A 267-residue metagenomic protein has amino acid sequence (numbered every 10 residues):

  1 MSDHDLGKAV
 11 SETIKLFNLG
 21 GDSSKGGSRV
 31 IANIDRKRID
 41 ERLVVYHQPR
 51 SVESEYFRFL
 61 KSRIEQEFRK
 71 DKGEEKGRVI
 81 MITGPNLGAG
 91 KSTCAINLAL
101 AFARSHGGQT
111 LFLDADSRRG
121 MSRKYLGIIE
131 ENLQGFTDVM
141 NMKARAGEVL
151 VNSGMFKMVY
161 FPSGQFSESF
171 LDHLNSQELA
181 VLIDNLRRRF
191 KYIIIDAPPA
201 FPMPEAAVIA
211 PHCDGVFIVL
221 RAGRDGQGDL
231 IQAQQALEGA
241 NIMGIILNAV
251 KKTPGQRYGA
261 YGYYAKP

Functional and structural regions predicted by a protein language model:
S2-R58, G228-P267: C-terminal lobe/tail of nucleotide-utilizing enzymes
A32-S62, R69, G73-K76, N86 (+3 more regions): P-loop/Walker-type NTP enzyme "switch/lid" segment
I80-T83: Hydrophobic anchor at the beta1->P-loop junction of P-loop NTPases
A89-G90: Conserved glycine(s) of the Walker
C94, L98: Hydrophobic positions on the alpha1 helix immediately C-terminal to the Walker A/P-loop
F102: Aromatic pocket-lining residues of Rossmann-like dinucleotide-binding sites
S169-P267: Conserved catalytic-core segment of NTP-binding enzymes
